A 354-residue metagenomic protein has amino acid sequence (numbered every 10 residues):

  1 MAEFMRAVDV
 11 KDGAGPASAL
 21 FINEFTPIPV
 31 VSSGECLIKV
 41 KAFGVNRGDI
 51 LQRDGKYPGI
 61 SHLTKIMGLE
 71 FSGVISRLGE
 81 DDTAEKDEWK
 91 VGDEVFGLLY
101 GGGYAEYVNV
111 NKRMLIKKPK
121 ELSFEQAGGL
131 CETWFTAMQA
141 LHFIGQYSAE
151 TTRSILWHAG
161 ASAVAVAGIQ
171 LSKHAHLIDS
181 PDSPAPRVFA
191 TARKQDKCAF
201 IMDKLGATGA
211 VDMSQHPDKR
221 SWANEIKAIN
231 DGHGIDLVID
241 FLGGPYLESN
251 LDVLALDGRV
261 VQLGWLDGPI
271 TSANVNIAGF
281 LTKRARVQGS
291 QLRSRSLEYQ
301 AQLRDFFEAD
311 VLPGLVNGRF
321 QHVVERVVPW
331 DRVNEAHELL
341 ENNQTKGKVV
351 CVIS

Functional and structural regions predicted by a protein language model:
E3, N317-R326, N334-S354: C-terminal capping/lid region of NAD(P)-dependent oxidoreductase domains
P27-G44, K56-G102, L122: Glycine-rich beta-strand-centered segment in the early N-terminal region that forms part of a ligand/cofactor-binding
L51, L69, A84, E94-G160: NAD(P)H dinucleotide-binding glycine-rich loop of Rossmann-like/cofactor-binding domains, especially the beta1-alpha1
K86-W89, A149, L254: Short, well-ordered loop/turn sites that connect or cap secondary structure elements
F96, D236-I239, V261: N-terminal Rossmann-like NAD(P) cofactor-binding module of classical short-chain dehydrogenase/reductase
G128-H216: Mid-domain Rossmann-like dinucleotide-binding core that forms the NAD(H)/NADP(H) cofactor-binding site
I201, P245-R319, V352-S354: Glycine-rich phosphate-binding loop and adjacent beta-alpha segment of Rossmann(oid) nucleotide-cofactor-binding
D218-G232: Short amphipathic alpha-helix with an adjacent loop that forms part of the alpha/beta core around
